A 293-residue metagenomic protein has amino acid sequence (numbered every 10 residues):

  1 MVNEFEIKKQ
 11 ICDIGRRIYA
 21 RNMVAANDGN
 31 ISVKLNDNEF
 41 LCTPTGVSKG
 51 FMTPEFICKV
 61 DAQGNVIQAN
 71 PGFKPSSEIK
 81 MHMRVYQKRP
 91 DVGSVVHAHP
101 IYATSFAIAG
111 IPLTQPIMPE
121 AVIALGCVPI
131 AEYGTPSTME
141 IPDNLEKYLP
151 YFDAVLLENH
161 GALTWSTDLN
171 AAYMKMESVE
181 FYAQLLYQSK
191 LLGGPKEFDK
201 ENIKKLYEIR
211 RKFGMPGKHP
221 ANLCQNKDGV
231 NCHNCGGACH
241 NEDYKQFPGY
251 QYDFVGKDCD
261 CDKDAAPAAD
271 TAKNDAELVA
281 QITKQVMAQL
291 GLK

Functional and structural regions predicted by a protein language model:
M1-K293: Glycine-rich flexible loops
